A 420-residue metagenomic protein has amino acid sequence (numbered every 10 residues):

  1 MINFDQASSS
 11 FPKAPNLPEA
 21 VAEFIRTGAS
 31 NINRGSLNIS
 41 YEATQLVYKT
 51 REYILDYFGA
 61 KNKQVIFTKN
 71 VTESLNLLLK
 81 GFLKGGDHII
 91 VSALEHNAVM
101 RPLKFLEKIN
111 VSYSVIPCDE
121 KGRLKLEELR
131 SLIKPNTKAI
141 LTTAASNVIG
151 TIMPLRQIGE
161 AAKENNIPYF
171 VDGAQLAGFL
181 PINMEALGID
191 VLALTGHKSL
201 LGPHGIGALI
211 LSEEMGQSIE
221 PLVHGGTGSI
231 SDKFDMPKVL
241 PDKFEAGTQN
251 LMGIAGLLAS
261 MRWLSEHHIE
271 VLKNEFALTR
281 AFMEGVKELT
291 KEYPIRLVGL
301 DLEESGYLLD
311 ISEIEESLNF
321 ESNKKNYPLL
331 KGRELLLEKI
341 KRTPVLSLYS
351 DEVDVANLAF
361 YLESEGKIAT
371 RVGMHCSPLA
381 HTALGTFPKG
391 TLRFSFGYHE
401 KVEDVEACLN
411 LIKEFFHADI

Functional and structural regions predicted by a protein language model:
M1-L318, E334-I420: Pyridoxal 5′-phosphate
L318-F320, L329: N-terminal basic, low-structured, amphipathic or hydrophobic segments
K325-N326: Polybasic, lysine-rich low-complexity intrinsically disordered segments
